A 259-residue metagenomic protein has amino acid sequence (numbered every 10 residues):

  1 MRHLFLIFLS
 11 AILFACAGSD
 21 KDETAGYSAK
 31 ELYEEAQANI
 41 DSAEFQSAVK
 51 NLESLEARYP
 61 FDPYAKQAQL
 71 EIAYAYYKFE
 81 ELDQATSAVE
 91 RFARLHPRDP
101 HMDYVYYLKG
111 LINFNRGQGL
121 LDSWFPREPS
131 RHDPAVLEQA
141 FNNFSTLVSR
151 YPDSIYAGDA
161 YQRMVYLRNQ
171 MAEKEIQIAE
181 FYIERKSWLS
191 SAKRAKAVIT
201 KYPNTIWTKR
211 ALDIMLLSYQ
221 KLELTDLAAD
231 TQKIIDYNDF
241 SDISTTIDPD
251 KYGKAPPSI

Functional and structural regions predicted by a protein language model:
M1-C16: Sec-dependent bacterial lipoprotein signal peptides
C16-I259: Acidic, polar-rich low-complexity tracts and alpha-helical solenoid repeat scaffolds
